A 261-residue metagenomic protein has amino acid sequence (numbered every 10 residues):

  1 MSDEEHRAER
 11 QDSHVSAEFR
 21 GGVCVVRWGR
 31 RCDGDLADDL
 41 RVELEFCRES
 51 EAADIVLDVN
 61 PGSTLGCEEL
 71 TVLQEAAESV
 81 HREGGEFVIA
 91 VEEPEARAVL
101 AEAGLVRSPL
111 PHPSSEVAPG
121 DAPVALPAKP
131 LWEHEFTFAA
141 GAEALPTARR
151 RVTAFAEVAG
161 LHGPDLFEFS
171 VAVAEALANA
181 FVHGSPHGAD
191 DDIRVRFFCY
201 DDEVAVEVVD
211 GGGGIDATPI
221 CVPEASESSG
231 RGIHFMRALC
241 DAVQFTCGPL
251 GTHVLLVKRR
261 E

Functional and structural regions predicted by a protein language model:
D3-D12, S115-L131: Intrinsically disordered or compositionally simple regulatory linkers and C-terminal tails in signal-transduction
E4-V42, P61, E135-P146: STAS-typified acidic loop motif
G34-L110, L177: Amphipathic alpha-helical interaction surfaces in cytosolic regulatory modules
E45-C47, E78, E83, V91-P111 (+2 more regions): Conserved beta-strand-loop-beta-strand hairpin that lines the nucleotide-binding pocket of ATP/GTP-utilizing enzymes
P123-V124, E143-R151: A structural motif
P123-V124, T153, E157, S185: Two-component transmitter module helix at the DHp-CA junction of histidine kinases
V152-A174: Conserved short strand/loop->alpha-helix "switch" segment adjacent to the catalytic nucleotide/phosphoryl-transfer site
A174, A178, V182: Short alpha-helix lining the ATP-binding pocket of the histidine-kinase-like ATPase
